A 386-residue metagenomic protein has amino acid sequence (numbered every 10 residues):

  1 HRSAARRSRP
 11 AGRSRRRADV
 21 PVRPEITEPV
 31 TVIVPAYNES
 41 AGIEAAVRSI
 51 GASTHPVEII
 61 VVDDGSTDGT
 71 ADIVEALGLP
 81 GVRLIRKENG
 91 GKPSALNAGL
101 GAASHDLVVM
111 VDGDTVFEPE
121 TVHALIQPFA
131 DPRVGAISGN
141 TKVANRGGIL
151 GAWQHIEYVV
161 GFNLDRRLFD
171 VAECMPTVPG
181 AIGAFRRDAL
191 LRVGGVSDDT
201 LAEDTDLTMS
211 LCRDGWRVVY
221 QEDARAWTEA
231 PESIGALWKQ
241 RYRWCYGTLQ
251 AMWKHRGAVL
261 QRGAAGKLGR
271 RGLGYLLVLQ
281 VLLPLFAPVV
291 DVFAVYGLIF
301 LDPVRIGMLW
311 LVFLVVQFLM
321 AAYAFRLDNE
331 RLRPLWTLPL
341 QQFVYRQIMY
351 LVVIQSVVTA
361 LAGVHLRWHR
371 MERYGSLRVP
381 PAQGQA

Functional and structural regions predicted by a protein language model:
H1-R15, V22-P24, Y275-A362: Membrane-embedded multi-pass helical conduit in multi-pass membrane proteins, especially envelope-biosynthetic
P24-T27, V34-R48, G65: Active-site beta-to-alpha loop of glycosyltransferases that engages the nucleotide-sugar donor
E28-T31, E58, L191, D206: Cell-envelope/extracellular polymer assembly enzymes that use nucleotide-activated donors
I43-A45, D68-A76, E120: Acidic helix N-cap motif at the loop->helix transition within catalytic regions of sugar-transfer enzymes
R48-V57: Short, acidic, metal-binding catalytic loop of nucleotide-sugar glycosyltransferases
S49, D63-D72, G90: A conserved acidic beta->alpha catalytic loop
E88, P93-G101, H105, V111 (+2 more regions): Long helical/loop segments within the catalytic core of UDP-sugar-dependent glycosyltransferases, especially the large
T208-A226: Catalytic donor-sugar/metal-binding loop of nucleotide-sugar-dependent glycosyltransferases
